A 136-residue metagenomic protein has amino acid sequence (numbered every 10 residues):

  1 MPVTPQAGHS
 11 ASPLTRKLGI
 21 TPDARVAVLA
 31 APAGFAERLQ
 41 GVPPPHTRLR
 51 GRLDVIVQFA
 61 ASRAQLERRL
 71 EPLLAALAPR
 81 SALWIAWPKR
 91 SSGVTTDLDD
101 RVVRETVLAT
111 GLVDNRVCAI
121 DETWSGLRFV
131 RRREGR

Functional and structural regions predicted by a protein language model:
M1-L39: N-terminal, charge-rich interaction modules
G41-P44, A64-P72: Glycine-rich, highly charged phosphate/nucleotide-binding loops
P44-L53: Short acidic low-complexity segments
I56-L66: Short, glycine-rich nucleotide/cofactor-binding loops
E67-D100: Mid-chain, well-packed structural core segment of small domains
D97-V117: Conserved Class I S-adenosyl-L-methionine
G111-R136: Class I S-adenosyl-L-methionine
